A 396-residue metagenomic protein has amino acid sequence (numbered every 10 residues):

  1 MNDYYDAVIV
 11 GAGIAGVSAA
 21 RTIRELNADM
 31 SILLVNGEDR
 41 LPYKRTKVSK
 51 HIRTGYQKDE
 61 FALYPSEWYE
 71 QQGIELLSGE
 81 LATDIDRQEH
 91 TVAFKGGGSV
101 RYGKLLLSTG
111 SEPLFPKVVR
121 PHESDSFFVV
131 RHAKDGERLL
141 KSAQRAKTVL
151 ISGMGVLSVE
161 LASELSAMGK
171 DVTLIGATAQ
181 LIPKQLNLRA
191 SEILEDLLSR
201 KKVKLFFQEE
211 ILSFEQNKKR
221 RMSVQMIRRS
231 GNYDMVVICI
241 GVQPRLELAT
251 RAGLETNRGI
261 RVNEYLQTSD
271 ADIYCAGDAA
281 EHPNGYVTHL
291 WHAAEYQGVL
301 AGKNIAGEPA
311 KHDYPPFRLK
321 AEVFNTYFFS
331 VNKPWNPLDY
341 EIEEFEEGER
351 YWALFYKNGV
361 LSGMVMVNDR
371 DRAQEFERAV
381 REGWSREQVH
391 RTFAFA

Functional and structural regions predicted by a protein language model:
N2-E75, E164-Q185: Beta1-alpha1 glycine-rich phosphate/pyrophosphate-binding loop at the start of Rossmann-like nucleotide-binding domains
N2-Y5, A12, E25, A279-Q374: Mid-to-C-terminal Rossmann-like scaffold of FAD/NAD(P)H-dependent oxidoreductases
V10, V100-G110, Y233-G241, G298: Short hydrophobic core segments
A62, T148, V156-S213, H312-F328: Rossmann-like dinucleotide-binding cores of NAD(P)H-dependent redox enzymes
G79-E89, F207-K219: A conserved short coil-to-beta-strand element within the FAD-binding core of flavoproteins
T109-M168: Glycine-rich dinucleotide-binding loop and its adjacent helix/turn
E123-Q144, S223, S230-L300: FAD-site-proximal beta/loop scaffold in flavoenzymes
M222, Y233-E255, F329-A396: C-terminal catalytic lobe of FAD-dependent flavoproteins
